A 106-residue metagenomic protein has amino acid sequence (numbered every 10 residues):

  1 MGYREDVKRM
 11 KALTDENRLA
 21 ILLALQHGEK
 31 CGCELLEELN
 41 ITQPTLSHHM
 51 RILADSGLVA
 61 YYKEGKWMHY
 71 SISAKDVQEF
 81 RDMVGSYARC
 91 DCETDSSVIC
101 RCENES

Functional and structural regions predicted by a protein language model:
G2-E5, A74-S106: Amphipathic alpha-helical dimerization/coiled-coil segments that flank or bridge DNA-binding/regulatory modules
R4-T42, E64, M68-V77: N-terminal helix-turn-helix DNA-binding core of bacterial DNA-binding proteins
R18, H48-H49: Histidine-centered divalent metal-coordination motifs
L23, M50-R51: Core alpha-helical elements of the protein kinase catalytic domain, predominantly the helix directly N-terminal
E37, H48, A54-D55: Alpha-helical residues within the helix-turn-helix
T45: Residues in the helix-turn-helix
